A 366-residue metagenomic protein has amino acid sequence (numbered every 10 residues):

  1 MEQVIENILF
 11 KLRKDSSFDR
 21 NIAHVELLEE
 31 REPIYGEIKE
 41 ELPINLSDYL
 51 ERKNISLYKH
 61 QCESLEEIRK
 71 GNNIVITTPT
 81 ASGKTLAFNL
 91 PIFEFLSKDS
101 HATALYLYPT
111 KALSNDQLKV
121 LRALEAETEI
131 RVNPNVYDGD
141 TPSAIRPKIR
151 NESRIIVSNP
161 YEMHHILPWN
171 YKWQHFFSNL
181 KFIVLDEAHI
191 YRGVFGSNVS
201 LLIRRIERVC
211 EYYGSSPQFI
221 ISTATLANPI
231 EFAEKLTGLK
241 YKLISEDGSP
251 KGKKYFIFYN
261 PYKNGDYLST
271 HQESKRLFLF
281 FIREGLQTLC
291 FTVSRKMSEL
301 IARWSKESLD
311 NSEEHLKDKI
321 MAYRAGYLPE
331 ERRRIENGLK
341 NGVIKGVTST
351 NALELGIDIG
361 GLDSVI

Functional and structural regions predicted by a protein language model:
M1-V4: N-terminal, positively charged, Ser/Thr/Ala/Gly-biased leader segments that form transit/presequence-like amphipathic
E6-K53, K59-T85, L90-Y161, P168-I366: Helicase motor core with emphasis on the C-terminal RecA-like subdomain
